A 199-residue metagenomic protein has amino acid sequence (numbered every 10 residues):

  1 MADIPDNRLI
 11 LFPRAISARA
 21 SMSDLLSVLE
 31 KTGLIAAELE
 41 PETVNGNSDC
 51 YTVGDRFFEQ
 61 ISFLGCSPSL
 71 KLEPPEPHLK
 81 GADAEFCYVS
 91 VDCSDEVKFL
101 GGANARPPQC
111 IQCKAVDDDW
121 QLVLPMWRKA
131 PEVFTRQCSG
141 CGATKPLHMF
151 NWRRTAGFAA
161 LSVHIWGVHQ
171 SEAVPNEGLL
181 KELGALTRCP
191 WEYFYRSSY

Functional and structural regions predicted by a protein language model:
M1-G101: N-terminal alpha-helical interaction blocks
M1-R8, R128-A130, A156-A159: His-enriched metal-coordination microenvironments in redox/metal-binding proteins
R8, R14, R19, R56 (+6 more regions): Arginine residue identity/basic-tract feature
I10-P13, I111, S162-W166: Residues in well-ordered beta-strands of folded domains
A20-A36, R106-W120, G178-E182, L186-T187: Ampiphathic alpha-helical segments that act as solvent-exposed interaction surfaces
L39, W120, Y193-R196: Residue-level detector of family-conserved "landmark" positions at structurally sensitive sites
V91-T155: Cys/His-rich short segments
C138-Y199: Long, charge-rich boundary regions
